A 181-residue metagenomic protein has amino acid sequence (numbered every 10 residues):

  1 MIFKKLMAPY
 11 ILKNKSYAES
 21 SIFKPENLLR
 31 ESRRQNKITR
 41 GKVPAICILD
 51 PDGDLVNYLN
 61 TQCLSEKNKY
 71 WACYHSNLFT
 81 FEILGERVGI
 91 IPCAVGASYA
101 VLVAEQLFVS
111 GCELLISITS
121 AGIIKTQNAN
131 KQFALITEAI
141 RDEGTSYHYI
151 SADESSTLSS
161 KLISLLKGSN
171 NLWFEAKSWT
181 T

Functional and structural regions predicted by a protein language model:
M1-L114, G122-T181: Accessory terminal and edge-of-domain segments that mediate assembly/interaction and cofactor placement around
